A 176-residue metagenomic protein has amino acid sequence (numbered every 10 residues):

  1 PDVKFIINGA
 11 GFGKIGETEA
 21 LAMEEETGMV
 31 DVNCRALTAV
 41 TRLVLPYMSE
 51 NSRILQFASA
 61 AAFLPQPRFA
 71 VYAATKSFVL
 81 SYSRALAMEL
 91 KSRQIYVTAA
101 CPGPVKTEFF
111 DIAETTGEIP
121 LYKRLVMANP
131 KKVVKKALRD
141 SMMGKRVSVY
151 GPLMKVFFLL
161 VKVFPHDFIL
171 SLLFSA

Functional and structural regions predicted by a protein language model:
G9-K14: Conserved NAD(P)H cofactor-binding loop of Rossmann-fold oxidoreductase domains
E17-T18, E25-T27: Substrate-binding pocket helix/loop in short-chain dehydrogenase/reductase
E19, Q66-A70: Active-site loop immediately N-terminal to the catalytic Tyr-X3-Lys motif of short-chain dehydrogenase/reductase
T41, T75: Active-site helix of classical SDR
Y47-M48, L64, A85-I95: Active-site-adjacent segment of SDR/Rossmann-fold oxidoreductases
S59: Residue(s) in the substrate-gating loop at a strand-loop-helix junction that position the organic substrate next
S92-P152: SDR active-site lid
